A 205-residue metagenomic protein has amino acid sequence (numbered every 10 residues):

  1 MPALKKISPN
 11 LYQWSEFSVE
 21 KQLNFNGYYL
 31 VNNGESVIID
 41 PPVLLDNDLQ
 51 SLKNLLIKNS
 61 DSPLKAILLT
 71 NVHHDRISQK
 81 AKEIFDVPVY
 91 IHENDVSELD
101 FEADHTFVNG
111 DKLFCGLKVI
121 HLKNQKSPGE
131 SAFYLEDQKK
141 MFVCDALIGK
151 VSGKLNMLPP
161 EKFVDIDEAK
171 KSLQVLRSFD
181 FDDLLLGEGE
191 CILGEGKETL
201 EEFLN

Functional and structural regions predicted by a protein language model:
P2-K53, S131-G149: Conserved beta-strand hairpin/beta-sheet module of binuclear metal-dependent hydrolase folds, prominently
Y12, L68, Y90, H105-F107 (+3 more regions): Hydrophobic/aromatic beta-strand patches that form the interior of the parallel beta-sheet core in alpha/beta enzyme
E20-F25, L30, E93, E98-A103 (+3 more regions): Active-site-proximal loop/helix segment associated with metal-binding centers of metalloenzymes
S36-I38, V43-L44, N124-F203: Metallo-beta-lactamase
V37-D40, P63-L69, V119, L186: Short catalytic-loop micro-motif centered on adjacent basic/acidic residues
V43-F114: Active-site HxH/HxHxD metal-binding segment of metal-dependent hydrolases
I67-D75, L122-S127, E188-G189: Histidine-centered catalytic micro-motifs
D104-Y134: Internal catalytic-core helix/loop-beta-alpha segment that presents or stabilizes conserved functional determinants
